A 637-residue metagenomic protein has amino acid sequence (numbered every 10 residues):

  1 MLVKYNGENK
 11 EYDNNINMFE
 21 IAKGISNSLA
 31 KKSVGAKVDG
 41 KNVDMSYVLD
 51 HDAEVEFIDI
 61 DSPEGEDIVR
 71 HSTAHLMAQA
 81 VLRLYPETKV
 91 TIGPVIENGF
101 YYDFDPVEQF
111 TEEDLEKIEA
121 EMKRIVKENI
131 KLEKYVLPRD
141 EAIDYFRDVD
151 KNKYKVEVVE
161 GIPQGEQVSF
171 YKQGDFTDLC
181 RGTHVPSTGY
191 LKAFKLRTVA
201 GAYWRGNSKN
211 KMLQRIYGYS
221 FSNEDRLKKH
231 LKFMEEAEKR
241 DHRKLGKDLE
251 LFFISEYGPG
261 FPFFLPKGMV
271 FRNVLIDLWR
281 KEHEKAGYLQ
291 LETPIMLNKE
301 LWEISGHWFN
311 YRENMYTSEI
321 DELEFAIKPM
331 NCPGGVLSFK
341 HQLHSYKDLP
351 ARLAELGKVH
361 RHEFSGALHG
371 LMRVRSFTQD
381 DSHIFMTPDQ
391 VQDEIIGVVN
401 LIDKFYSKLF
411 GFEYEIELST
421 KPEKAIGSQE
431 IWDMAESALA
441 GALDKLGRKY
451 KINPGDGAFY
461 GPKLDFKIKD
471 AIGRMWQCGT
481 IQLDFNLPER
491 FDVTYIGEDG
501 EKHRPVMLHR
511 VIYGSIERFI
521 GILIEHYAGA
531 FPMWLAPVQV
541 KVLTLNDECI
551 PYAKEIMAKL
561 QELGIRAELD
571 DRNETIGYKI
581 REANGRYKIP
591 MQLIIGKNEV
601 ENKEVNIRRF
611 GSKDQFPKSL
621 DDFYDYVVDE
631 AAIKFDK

Functional and structural regions predicted by a protein language model:
M1-T91, V95-K637: NTP/phosphate- and nucleic-acid-binding module
